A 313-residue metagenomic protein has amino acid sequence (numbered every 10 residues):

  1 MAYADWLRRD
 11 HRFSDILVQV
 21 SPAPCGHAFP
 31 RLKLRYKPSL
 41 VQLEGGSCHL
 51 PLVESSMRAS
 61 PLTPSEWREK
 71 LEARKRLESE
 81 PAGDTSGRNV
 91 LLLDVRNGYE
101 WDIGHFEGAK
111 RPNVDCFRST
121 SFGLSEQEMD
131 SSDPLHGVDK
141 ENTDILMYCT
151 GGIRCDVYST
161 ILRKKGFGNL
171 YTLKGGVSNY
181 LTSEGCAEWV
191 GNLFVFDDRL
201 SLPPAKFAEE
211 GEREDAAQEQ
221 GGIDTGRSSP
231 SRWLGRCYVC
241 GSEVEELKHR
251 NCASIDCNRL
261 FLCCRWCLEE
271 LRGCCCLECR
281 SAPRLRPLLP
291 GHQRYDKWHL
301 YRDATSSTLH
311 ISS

Functional and structural regions predicted by a protein language model:
M1-S60, S65-S79, R88-V90, N97-L146 (+1 more regions): Rhodanese-like catalytic fold shared by cysteine-dependent sulfurtransferases and DSP/PTP-type phosphatases
